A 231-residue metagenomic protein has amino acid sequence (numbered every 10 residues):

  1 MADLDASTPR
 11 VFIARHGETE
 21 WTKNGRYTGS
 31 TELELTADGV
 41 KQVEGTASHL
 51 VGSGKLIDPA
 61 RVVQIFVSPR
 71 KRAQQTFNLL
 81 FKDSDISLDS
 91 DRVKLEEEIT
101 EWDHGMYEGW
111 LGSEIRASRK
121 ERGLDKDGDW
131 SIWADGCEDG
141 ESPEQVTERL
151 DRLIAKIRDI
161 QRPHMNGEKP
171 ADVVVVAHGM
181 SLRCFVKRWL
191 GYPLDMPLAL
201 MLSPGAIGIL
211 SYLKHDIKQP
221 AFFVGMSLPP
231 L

Functional and structural regions predicted by a protein language model:
M1-R10, T46, L56, K82 (+3 more regions): Acidic, low-complexity terminal tails and accessory targeting/binding regions of phosphate-metabolizing enzymes
A2-L88: Active-site-proximal alpha-helix that buttresses catalytic centers in soluble enzyme cores
L4, I57-E97, K120-D125, S211-L231: Conserved histidine-centered catalytic loops in small-molecule metabolism enzymes
G17, G179-M180, L228-P229: Active-site metal-binding loops of divalent metal-dependent hydrolases
E34, D85-E96, L194-L202: Short hydrophobic/aromatic-enriched beta-strand-loop microsegments
Q42-T46, A73-T76, S142, V146-I157: Alpha-helical packing segments of well-folded alpha/beta enzyme cores
D58-P69, H164-V176: Short glycine-rich phosphate-binding loop at a beta-alpha junction
K82-R152: Phosphate-handling substructures
